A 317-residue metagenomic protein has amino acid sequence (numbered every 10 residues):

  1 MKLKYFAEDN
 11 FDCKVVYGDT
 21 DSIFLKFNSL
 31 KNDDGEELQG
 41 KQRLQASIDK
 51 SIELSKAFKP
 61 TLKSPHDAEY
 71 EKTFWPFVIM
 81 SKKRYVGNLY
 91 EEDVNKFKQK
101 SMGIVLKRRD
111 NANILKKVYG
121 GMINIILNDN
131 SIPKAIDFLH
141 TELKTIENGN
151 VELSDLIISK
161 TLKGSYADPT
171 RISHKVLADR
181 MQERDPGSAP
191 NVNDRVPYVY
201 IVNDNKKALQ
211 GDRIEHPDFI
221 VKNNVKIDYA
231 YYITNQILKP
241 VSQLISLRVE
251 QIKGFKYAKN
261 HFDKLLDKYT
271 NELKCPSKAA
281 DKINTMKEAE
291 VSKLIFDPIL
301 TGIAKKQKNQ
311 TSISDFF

Functional and structural regions predicted by a protein language model:
M1-T20, L25-F317: DNA-dependent DNA polymerase catalytic subunits
